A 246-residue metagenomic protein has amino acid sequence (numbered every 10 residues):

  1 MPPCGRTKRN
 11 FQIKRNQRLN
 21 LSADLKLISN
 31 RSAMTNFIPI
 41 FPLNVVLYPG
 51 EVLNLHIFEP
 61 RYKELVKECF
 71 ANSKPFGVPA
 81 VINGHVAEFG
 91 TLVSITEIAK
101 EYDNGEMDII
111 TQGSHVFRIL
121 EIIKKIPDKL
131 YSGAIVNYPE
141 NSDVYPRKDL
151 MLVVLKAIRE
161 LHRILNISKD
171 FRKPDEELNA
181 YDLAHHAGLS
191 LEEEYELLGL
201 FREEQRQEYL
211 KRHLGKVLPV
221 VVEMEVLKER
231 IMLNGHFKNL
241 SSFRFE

Functional and structural regions predicted by a protein language model:
F11-Q17, L25: Intrinsically disordered, low-complexity proline-rich regions
L21, L25-S29: Basic/polar N-terminal segments that are highly enriched at the extreme N-terminus, encompassing both cleavable
I28-E246: N-terminal low-complexity, acidic/polar interaction/targeting segments
